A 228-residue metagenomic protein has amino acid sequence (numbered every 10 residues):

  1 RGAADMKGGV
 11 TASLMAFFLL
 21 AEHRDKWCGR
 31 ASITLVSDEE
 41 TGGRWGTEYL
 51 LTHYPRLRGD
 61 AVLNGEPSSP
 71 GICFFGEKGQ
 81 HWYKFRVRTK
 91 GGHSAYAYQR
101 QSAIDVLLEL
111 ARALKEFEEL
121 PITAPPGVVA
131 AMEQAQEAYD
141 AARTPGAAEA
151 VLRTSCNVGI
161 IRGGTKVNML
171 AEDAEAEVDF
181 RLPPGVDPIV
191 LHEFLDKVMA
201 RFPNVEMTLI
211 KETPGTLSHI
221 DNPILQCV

Functional and structural regions predicted by a protein language model:
G2-A4, G8-E118, A148-T154: Fold-level recognition of mixed alpha/beta catalytic cores in primary-metabolism enzymes, strongest
H81-V228: Metal-dependent amide/peptide-bond hydrolase catalytic core, centered on the "pita-bread" metallohydrolase fold
